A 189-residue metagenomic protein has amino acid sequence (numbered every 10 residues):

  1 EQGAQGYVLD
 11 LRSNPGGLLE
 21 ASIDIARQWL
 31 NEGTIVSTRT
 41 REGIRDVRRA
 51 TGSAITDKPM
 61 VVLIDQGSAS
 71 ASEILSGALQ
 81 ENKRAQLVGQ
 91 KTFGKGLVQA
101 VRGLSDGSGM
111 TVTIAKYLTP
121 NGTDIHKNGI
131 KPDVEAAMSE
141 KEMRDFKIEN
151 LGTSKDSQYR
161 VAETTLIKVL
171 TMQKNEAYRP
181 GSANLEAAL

Functional and structural regions predicted by a protein language model:
E1-L189: C-terminal "post-core" interaction segments
